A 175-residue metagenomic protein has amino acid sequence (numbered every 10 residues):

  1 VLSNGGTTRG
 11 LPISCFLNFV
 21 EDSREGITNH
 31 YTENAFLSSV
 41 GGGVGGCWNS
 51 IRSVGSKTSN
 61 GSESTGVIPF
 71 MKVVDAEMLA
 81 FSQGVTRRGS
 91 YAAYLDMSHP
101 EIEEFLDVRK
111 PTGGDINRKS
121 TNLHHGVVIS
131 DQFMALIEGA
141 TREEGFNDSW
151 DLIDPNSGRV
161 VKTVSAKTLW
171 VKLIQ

Functional and structural regions predicted by a protein language model:
V1-Q175: Extended catalytic cores of very large enzyme megasubunits
